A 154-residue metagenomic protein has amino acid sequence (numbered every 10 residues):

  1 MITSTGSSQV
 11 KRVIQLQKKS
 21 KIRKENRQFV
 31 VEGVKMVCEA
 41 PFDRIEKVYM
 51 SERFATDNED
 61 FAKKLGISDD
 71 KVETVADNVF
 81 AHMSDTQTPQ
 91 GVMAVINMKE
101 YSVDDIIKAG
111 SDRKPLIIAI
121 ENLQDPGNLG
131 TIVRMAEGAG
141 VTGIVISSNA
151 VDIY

Functional and structural regions predicted by a protein language model:
M1-Q87: N-terminal positively charged helical leader segments and presequences
S7, M36, M98-S102, P126: Short, composition-biased local secondary-structure segments
V30, Y49, M93-V95, I117-A119 (+1 more regions): Structural motif
G33, A94, N128: A residue-level signal for conserved active-site and pocket-lining positions in enzyme catalytic cores
V34, E52, V75-D77, I96-M98 (+2 more regions): Fold-independent oxyanion-binding glycine-rich loops and adjacent beta-strand/coil segments at enzyme active sites
F42, D105-Y154: RNA substrate-binding interface of SAM-dependent RNA methyltransferases
D57, A81, Y101, D152-I153: Flexible, glycine-rich phosphate/dinucleotide-binding loops and adjacent beta-alpha linkers at cofactor/substrate
V79-L123: Hydrophobic alpha-helical segments and helix pairs
